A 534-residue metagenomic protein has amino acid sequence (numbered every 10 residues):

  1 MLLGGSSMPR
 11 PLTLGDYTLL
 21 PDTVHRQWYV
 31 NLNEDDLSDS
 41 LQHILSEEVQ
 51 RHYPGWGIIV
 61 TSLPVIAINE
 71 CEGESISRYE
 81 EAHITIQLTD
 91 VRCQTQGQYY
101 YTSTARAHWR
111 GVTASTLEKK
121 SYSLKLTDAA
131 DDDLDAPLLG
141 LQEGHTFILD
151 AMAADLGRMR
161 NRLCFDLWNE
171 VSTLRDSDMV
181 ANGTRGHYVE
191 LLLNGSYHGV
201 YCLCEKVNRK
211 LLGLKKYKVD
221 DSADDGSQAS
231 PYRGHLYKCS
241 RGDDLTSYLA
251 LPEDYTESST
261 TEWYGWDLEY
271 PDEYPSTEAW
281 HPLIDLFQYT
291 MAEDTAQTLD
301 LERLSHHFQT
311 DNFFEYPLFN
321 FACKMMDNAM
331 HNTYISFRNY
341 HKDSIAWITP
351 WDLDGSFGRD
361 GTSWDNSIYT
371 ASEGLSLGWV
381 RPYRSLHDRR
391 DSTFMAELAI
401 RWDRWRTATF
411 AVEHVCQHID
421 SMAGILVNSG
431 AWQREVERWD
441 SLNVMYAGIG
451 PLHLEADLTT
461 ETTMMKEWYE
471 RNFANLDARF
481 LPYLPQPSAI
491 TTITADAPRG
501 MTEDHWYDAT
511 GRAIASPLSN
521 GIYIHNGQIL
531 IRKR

Functional and structural regions predicted by a protein language model:
L2-H108, E413, Q417-S488: Regulatory N- and C-terminal appendages and interdomain linkers associated with kinase/kinase-like NTP transferase
R26, S519-Y523: A glycine-anchored, Pro-Gly-centered beta-turn/N-cap motif
T113, L117, Y264, L268-M330 (+2 more regions): Middle-to-C-terminal accessory/interaction subdomains
D128-D131, P137, L141-A154, M179-N182 (+2 more regions): Internal "kinase-insert"/substrate-recognition segments embedded within catalytic cores of ATP-dependent enzymes
D155-D178: A conserved alpha-helical element in kinase catalytic cores
V171-Y188, M325: Short, well-structured beta-strand/strand-turn elements
L481-T510: Residue-level detector of functionally pivotal "anchor" positions at catalytic/ligand-binding pockets or at interdomain
I522-R534: C-terminal tail/sorting-segment detector
